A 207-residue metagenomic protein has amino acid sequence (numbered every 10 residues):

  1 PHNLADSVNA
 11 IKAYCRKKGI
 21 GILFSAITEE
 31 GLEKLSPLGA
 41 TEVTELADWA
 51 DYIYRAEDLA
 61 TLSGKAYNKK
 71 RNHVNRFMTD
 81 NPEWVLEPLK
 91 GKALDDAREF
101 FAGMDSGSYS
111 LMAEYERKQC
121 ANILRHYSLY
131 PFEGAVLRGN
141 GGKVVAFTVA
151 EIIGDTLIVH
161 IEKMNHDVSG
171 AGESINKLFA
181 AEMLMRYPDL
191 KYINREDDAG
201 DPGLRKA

Functional and structural regions predicted by a protein language model:
P1-N9: Ser/Thr/Asn(+Pro)-rich, low-complexity disordered segments
H2, E83, K163-D167: A generic structural motif
R16-T28, R186-E196: Conserved GNAT acetyl-CoA-binding A-motif
I20-P37, D48-D51: Short, glycine/charge-rich beta-strand/loop segments that flank catalytic centers and engage negatively charged groups
E30-E45, N72, A199-A207: Conserved active-site alpha-helix within GNAT-family acetyltransferase domains
G39-S110: Acyltransferase donor/substrate-recognition loop-hinge adjacent to the catalytic core
G91, E99-H160: A mid-sequence, solvent-exposed acidic-amphipathic segment
E133-A207: Aromatic (often tryptophan-rich) hydrophobic motifs at membrane interfaces
